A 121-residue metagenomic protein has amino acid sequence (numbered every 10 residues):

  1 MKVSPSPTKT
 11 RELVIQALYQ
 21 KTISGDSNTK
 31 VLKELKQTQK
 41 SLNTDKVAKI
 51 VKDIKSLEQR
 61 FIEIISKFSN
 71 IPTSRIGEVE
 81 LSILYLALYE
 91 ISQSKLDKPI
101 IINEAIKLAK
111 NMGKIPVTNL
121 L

Functional and structural regions predicted by a protein language model:
M1-L120: N-terminal interaction/assembly modules
